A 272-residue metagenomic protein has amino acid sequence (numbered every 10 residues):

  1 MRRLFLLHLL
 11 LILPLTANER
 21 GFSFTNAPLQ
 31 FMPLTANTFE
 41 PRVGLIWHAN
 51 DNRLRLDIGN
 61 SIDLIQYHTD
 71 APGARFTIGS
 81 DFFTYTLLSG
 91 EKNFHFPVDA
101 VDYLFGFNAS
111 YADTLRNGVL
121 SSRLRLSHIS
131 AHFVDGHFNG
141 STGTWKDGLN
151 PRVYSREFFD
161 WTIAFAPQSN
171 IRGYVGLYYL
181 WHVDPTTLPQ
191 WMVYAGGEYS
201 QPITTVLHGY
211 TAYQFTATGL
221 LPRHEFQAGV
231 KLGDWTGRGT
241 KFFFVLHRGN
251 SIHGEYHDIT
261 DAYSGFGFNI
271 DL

Functional and structural regions predicted by a protein language model:
M1-F22: Cleavable N-terminal export/targeting peptides
A17-T77: Outer-membrane beta-barrel initiation region
E19, P72-G197, R248, H257-T260: Outer-membrane pore/translocation modules
F31-T35, I65-I78, T114-L120, A166-I171 (+2 more regions): Short loop/turn motifs that connect adjacent beta-strands in outer-membrane beta-barrel proteins
E40-R42, T77-G79, S121-R123, R172-G176 (+3 more regions): Residue-level detector of the transmembrane beta-barrel scaffold of outer-membrane proteins
L45-A49, L64, F82-L88, D113 (+7 more regions): Transmembrane beta-strands of outer-membrane beta-barrel pores
H48-R55, N117, W181-W191, I203 (+3 more regions): Solvent-exposed loop/turn segments connecting transmembrane beta-strands in outer-membrane beta-barrel proteins
F226, I259-L272: Outer-membrane beta-barrel "beta-signal"
